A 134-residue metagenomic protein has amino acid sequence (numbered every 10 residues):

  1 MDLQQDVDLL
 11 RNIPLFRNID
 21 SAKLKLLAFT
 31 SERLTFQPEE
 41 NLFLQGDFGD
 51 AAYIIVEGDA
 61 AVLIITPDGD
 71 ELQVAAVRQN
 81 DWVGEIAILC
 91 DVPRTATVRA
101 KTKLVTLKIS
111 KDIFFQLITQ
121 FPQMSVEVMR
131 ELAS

Functional and structural regions predicted by a protein language model:
D6, A22-L24, P93-T95, K111-S134: A small-molecule sensor/coupling module
D8, A52, V74-A75, T106: A residue-level structural signature of the nucleotidyltransferase/glycosyltransferase Rossmann-like core
R11-L63, D68: Regulatory nucleotide-sensing modules
I19, I55, R78, K101 (+1 more regions): A conserved hydrophobic position in a structured secondary element of the catalytic/binding core that shapes
E32, W82, D91-T97, K103-T106: Helix-loop-beta junctions that constitute the ligand-sensing/allosteric loops of cytosolic regulatory sensor domains
V62-L63, E85-I86, A96-A100, Q116-L117: Short beta-strand His + acidic residue motifs that chelate non-heme Fe in jelly-roll/DSBH and cupin folds
P67-V83: Short acidic-glycine-tyrosine-enriched beta hairpin
V74, A87, T97-R99, V105-K111: Short hydrophobic beta-strand segments that form the core of ligand-binding sensory/regulatory domains
